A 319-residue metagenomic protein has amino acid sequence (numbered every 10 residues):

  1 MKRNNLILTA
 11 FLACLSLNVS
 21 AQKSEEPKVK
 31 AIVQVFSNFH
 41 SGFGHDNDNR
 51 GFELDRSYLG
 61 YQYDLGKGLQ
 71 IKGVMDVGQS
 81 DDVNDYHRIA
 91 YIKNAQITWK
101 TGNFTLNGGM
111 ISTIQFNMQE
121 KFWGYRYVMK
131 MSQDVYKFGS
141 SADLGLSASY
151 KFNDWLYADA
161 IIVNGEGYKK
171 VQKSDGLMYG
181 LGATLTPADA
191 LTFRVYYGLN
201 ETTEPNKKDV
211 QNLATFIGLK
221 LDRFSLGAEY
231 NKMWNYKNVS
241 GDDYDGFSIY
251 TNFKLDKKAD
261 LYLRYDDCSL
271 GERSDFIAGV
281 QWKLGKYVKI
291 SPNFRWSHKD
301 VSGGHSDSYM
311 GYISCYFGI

Functional and structural regions predicted by a protein language model:
M1-E25: Cleavable N-terminal export/targeting peptides
K23-G42, D46-G165, D175-L177, T184-A190: Outer membrane beta-barrel
V35-F43, R56-Y58, M75-D81, T101 (+8 more regions): Transmembrane beta-strands of outer-membrane beta-barrel pores
D46-E53, N84-I92, Y136-S140, K170-G176 (+4 more regions): Replace "Gram-negative outer membrane beta-barrel proteins" with "bacterial and organellar outer membrane beta-barrel
D55-L59, I92-A95, F104, A142-L146 (+5 more regions): Hydrophobic, lipid-facing positions within transmembrane beta-strands of outer-membrane proteins
K67-I71, N103-L106, D154-A158, D189-V195 (+4 more regions): Repeated loop/turn-to-beta-strand initiation elements of outer-membrane beta-barrel proteins
S174, L181-L270: Detector for outer-membrane/organellar transmembrane beta-barrel domains, recognizing the amphipathic beta-strand
L185, W282-L284, D307-I319: Outer-membrane beta-barrel "beta-signal"
